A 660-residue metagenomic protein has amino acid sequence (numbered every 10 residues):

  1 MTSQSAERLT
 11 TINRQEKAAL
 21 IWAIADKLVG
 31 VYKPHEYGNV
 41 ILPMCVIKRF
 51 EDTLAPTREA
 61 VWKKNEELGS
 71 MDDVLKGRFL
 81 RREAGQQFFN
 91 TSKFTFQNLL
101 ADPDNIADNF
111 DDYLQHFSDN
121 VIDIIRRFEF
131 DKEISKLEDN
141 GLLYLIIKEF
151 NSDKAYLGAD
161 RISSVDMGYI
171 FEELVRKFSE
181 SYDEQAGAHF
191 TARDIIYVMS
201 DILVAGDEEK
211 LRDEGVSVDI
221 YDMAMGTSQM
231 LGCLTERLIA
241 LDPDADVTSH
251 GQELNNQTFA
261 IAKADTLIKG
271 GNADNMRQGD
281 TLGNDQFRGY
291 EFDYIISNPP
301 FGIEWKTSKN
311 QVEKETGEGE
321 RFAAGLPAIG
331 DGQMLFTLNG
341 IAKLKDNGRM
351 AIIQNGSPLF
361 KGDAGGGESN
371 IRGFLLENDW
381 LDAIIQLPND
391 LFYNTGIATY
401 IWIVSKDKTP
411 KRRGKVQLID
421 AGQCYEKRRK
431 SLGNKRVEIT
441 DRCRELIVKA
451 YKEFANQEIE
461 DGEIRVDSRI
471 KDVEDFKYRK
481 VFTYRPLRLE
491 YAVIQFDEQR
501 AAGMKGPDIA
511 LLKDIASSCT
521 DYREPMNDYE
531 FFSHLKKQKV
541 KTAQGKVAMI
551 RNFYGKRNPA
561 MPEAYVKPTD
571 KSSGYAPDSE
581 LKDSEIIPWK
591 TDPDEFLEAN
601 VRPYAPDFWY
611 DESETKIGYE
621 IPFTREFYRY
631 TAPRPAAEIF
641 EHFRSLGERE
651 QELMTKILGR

Functional and structural regions predicted by a protein language model:
M1-D207, N275-Q286, Q386-N389, R413-D420 (+1 more regions): Non-catalytic, mostly N-terminal accessory regions of nucleic-acid modification and defense proteins
K27, E36-R49, L326-V404, F643: Conserved Class I SAM-dependent methyltransferase catalytic core
V31, K306-D331, S357-G367, P388-N394 (+3 more regions): Short, contiguous acidic/charged loop-to-helix segments that flank catalytic cores in large enzymes
K148, F178, N272-M276, K314-E320 (+3 more regions): Short acidic (Asp/Glu) and glycine-rich catalytic loops that position anionic groups and cofactors
A186-S297, F301-E304, K309-E313, E318-A323 (+8 more regions): Conserved S-adenosyl-L-methionine
I239, L267, G271, P300 (+18 more regions): Hydrophobic alpha-helix feature that most strongly marks membrane-spanning transmembrane helices and their immediate
E304-S308, A351-I353, K361-D363, E368 (+5 more regions): Extended hydrophobic-aromatic, low-complexity segments
Y393-E498: Flexible, glycine-/basic-rich loop-and-beta segments that form/coincide with the SAM-dependent methyltransferase
